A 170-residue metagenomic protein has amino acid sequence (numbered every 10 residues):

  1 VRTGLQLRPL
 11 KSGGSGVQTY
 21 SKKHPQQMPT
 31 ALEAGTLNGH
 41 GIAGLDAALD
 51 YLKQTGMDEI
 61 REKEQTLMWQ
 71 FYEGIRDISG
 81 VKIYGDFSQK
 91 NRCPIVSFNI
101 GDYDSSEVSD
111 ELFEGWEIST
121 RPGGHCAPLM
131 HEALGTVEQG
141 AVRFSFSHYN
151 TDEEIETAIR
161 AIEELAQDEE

Functional and structural regions predicted by a protein language model:
V1-E170: Pyridoxal 5′-phosphate
